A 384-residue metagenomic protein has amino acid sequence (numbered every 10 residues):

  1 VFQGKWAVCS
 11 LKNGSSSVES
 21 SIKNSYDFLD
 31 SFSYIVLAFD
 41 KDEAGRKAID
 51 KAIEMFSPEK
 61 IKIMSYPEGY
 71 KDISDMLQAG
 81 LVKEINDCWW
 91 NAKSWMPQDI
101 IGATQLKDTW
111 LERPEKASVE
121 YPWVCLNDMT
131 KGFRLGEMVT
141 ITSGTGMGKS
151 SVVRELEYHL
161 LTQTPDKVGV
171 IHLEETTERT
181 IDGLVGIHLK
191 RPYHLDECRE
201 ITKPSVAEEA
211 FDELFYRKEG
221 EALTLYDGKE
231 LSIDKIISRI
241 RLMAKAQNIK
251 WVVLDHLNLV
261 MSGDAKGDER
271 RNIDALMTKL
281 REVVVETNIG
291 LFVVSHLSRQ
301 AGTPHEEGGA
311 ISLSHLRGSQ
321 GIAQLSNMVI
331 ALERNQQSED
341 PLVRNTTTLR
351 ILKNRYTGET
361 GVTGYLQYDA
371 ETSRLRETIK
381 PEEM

Functional and structural regions predicted by a protein language model:
V1-T109: TOPRIM fold recognition
D42-A44, E68-Y70, E174-E178, E230-S232 (+5 more regions): Conserved nucleotide-binding/hydrolysis micro-motifs of P-loop NTPases
E59-L135, R217-A222, V283, E359-T363 (+1 more regions): Core recognition of P-loop NTPase motor domains used across DNA-transaction enzymes
P97-R191: The Walker A/P-loop phosphate-binding site
D128, T162-N248, S262, T363-Y365 (+1 more regions): Cytosolic-facing regulatory segments adjacent to core modules
G146, D196, Y216, I233-V252 (+2 more regions): C-terminal regions of RecA-like/P-loop NTPase motor modules
D196-I201, T224-E230, M261-D274, P304-S314: Flexible beta-alpha connector loops of hexameric P-loop NTPases
L242, I249-L291: Helical hairpin unit composed of two closely spaced alpha helices linked by a short loop
